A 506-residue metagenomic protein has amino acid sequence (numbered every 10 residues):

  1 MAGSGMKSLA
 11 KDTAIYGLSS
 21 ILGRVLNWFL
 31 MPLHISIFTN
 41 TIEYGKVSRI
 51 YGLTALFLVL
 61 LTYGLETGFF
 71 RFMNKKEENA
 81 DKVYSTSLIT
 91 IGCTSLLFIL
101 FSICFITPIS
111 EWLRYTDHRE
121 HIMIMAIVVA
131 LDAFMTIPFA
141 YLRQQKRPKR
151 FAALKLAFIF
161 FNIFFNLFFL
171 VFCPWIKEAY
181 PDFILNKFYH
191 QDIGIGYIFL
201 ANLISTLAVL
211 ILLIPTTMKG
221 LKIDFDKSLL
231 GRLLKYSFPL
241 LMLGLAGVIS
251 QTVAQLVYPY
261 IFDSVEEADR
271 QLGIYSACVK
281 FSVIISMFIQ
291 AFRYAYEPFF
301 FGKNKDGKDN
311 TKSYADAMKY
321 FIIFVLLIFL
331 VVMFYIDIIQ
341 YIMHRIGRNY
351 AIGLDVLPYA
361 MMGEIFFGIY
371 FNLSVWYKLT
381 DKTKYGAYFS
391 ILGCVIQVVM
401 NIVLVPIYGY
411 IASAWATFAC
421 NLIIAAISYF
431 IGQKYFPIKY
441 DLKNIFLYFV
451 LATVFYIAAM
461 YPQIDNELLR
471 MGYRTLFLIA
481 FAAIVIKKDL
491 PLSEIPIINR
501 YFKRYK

Functional and structural regions predicted by a protein language model:
M1-G5, L9, I176-Y197, L210-Q251 (+5 more regions): Interhelical loop/hinge segments that connect adjacent transmembrane helices in multipass membrane
M1-W28, E78-D81, S85, K227-L243 (+2 more regions): N-terminal membrane topogenesis motif
A2, Y461-K506: Membrane-proximal transmembrane or re-entrant/amphipathic helices at the cytosolic face
G5-E66, S95-F105, V128, I163 (+2 more regions): Signature of the first transmembrane helix
D12-N27, I198-L213, T217, K227-F301 (+2 more regions): Transmembrane helical elements of multi-pass membrane transporters/channels
T41, T107-M125, D269, V332-I365: Interfacial segments at transmembrane-helix termini and the short loops linking adjacent helices
L61-E77, C278, S282-K319, S374-L379: Helix-loop junctions and terminal segments of transmembrane helices in multi-pass membrane transport/translocation
M123, A153-M218, I391-I396, Y410-I431 (+1 more regions): Hydrophobic alpha-helical transmembrane segments
